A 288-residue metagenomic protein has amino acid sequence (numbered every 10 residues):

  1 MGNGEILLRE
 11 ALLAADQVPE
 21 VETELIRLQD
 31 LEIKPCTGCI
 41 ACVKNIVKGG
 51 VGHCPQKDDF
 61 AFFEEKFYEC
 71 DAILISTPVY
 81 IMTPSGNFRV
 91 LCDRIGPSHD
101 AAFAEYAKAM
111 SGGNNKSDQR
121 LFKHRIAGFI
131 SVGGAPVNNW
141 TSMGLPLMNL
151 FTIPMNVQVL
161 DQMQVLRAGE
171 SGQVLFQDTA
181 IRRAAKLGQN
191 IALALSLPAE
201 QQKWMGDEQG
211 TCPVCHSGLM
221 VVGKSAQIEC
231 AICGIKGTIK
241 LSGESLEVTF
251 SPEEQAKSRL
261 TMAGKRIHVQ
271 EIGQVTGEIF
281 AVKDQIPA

Functional and structural regions predicted by a protein language model:
M1-C92, G96-P97, R182, I191-A192 (+1 more regions): N-terminal beta1-alpha1-beta2 submodule of the flavodoxin-like/Rossmannoid cofactor-binding fold
E22, I126, V159: Residues at the starts of beta-strands that form the adenosine-phosphate
R27, M163-Q164: Residue-level recognition of beta-strand->loop/alpha-helix junctions
G52-I153: Helix-loop-strand module that forms the ligand-binding subsite of alpha/beta enzymes
N138, I153-V159, K186-A199: A charged, well-structured terminal subsegment
G144, R183-L187: Mid-domain beta-loop-alpha active-site segment that forms a flexible, acidic cofactor/metal-binding surface
G169-G172: A short acidic, helix-capping loop that chelates divalent metal ions and anchors anionic groups
D178-T179: Compact, glycine/acidic-enriched structural inserts
